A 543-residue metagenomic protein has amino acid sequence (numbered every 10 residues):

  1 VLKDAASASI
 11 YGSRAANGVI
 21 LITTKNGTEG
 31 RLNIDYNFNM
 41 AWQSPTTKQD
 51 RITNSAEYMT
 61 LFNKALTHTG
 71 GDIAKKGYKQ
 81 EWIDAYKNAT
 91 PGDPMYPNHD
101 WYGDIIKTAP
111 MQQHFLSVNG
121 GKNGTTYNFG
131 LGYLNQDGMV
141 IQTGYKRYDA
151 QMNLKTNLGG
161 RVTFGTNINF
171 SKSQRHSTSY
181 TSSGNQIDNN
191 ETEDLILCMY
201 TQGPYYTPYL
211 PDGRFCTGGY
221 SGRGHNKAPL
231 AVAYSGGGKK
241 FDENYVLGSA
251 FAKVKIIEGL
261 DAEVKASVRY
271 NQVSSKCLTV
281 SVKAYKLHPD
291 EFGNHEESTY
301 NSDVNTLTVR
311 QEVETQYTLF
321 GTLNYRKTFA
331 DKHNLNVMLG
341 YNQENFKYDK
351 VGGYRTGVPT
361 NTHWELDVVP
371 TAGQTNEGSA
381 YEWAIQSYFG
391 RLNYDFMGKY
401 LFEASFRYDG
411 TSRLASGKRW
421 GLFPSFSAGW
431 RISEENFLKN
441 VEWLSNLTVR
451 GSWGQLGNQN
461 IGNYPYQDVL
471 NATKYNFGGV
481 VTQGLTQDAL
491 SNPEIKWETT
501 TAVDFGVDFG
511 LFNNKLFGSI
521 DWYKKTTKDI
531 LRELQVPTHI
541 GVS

Functional and structural regions predicted by a protein language model:
V1-D35, M111-Q113, T126, G132-L134: A beta-strand signature from Gram-negative outer-membrane beta-barrel systems, especially the internal plug domain
R14-N17, Q316, G421-F423, T500: Short, solvent-exposed loop/turn segments at the edges of secondary structure
A15, G120-G124, Y133, F396 (+1 more regions): A generic beta-sheet turn/junction motif
T24, Y36, L116-K122, A150-T156 (+7 more regions): Residues on the lipid-exposed face of transmembrane beta-strands in outer-membrane beta-barrel proteins
T28-N98, G138-T143, N153-Y245, E263-K265 (+4 more regions): Surface-exposed loop/interface segments of Gram-negative outer-membrane beta-barrel transport/assembly proteins
F38, L131-D137, F402-T411, W453: Transmembrane beta-strand segments that form the barrel wall of outer-membrane beta-barrel proteins
A109, M139-Q142, S412-K418: Solvent-exposed loop/turn segments connecting transmembrane beta-strands in outer-membrane beta-barrel proteins
Q113, Y145-Q151, S387, G421-S425: Transmembrane beta-barrel architecture of outer membranes
